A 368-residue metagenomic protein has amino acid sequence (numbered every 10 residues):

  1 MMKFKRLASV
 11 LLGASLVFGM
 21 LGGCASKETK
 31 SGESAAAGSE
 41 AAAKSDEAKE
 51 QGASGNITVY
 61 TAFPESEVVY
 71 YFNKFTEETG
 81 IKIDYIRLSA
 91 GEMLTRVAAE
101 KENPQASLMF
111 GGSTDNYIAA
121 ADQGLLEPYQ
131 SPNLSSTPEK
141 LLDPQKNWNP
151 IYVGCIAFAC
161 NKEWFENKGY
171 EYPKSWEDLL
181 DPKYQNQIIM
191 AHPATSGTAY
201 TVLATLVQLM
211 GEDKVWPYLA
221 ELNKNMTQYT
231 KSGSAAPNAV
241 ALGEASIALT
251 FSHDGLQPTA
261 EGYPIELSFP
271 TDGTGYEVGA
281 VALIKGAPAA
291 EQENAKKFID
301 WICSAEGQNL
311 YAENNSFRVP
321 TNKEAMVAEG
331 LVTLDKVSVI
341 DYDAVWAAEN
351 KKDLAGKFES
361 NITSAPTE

Functional and structural regions predicted by a protein language model:
M1-N56, P366-E368: Short, low-complexity disordered leader/linker segments with a strong preference for bacterial N-terminal type II
Q51-A119: Early extracytoplasmic/lumenal segment of secretory-pathway proteins
T61-V69, P104-E244: Extracytoplasmic ligand-binding site segments that recognize negatively charged/polar headgroups
D115-A119, A241, S246-P264: A ligand-binding cleft/hinge motif common to bilobed small-molecule-binding domains
G154, Y218-N223, Y229, E261-K285: Periplasmic-binding protein-like
A159-W164, A204, V278-E291, I302 (+1 more regions): A bilobed periplasmic-binding-protein/Venus flytrap-type ligand-binding module shared by bacterial periplasmic
K183-A191, W301-A325: Periplasmic-binding protein-like
I340-E368: Conserved C-terminal helix/tail region of periplasmic/extracytoplasmic solute-binding proteins
